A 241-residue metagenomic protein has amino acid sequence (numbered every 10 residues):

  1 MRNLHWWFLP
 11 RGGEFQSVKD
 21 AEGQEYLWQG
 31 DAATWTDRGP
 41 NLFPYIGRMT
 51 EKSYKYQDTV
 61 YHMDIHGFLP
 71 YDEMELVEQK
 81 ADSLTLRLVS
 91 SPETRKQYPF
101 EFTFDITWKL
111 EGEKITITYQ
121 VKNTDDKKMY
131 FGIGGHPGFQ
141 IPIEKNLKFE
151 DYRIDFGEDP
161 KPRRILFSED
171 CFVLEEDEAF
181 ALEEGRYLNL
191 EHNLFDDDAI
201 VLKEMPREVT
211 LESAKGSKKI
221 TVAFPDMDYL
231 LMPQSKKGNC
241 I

Functional and structural regions predicted by a protein language model:
M1, S90-P137: Acidic, contiguous internal or C-terminal segments within carbohydrate-active enzymes that form a structured patch used
M1-S53, V60-M63, P206-D226: Beta-strand-rich N-terminal accessory domains
F8, D58, I117-V121: Buried hydrophobic-core signal for structured, non-transmembrane domains
F15-Q16, L84, I115-I117, V209 (+1 more regions): Hydrophobic residues embedded in beta-strands of well-ordered beta-sheets
T59-G112: Extended, loop-rich substrate-binding clefts of extracytoplasmic carbohydrate-active enzymes
V77-L84, K109-K114, L147, S213-A214 (+1 more regions): A short, structured loop/turn motif at beta-sheet edges
I141, K145-P225: Active-site/ligand-binding surface loops and adjacent short beta/alpha elements that line catalytic pockets across
K218-I241: Active-site pocket scaffolds in enzymes
